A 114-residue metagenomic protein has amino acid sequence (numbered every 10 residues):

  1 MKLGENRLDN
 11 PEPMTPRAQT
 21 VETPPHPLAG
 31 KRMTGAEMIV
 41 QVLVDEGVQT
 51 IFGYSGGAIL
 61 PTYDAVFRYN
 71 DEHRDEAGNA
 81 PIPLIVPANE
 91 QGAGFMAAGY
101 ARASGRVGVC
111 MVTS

Functional and structural regions predicted by a protein language model:
K2-S114: Thiamine diphosphate
